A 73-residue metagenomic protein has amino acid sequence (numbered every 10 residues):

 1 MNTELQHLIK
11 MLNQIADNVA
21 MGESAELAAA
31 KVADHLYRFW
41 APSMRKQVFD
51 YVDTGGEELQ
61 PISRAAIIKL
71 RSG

Functional and structural regions predicted by a protein language model:
M1-E26: N-terminal acidic leader/helix
E4, A25-A29, G55, L59: Residue-level recognition of alpha-helical structural elements
K10, L27, K31-H35, P61 (+1 more regions): Amphipathic alpha-helical interaction segments
D17-A20, A41, R45, F49: Charged/polar positions within long, soluble alpha-helices
D17-M21, Y37, G73: Surface-exposed peri-terminal alpha-helical interaction modules
E23-K31, V48-F49: Short, surface-exposed loop/turn segments at secondary-structure junctions
V32-W40, V52: Amphipathic alpha-helical segments that form the core helices of the histone-fold
M44-K69: Short, charged early-sequence alpha-helical segments and their helix-coil boundaries
